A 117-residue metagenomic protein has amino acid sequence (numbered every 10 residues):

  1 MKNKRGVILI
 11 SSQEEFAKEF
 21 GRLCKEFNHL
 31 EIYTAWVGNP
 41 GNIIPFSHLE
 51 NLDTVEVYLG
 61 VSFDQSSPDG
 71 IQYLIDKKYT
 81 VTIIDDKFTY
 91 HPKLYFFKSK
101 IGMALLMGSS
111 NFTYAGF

Functional and structural regions predicted by a protein language model:
M1-F117: PLD/PLD-like phosphodiesterase catalytic module centered on the HKD motif
